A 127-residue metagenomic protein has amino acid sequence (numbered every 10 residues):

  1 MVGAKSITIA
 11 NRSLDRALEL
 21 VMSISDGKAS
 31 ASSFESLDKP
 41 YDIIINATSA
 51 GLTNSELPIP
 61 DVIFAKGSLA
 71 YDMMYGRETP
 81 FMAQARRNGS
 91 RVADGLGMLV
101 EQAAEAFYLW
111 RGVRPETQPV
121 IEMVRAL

Functional and structural regions predicted by a protein language model:
V2-S25: NAD(P)-binding Rossmann-fold cofactor-contacting core
A4-S6, P40-Y41, K66-G67: A general structural motif
S6, K28-S30, L69, R91: Conserved beta-strand segments of alpha/beta enzyme cores
G27-Y41: Short acidic low-complexity segments
I44-I45, A70: Receiver (REC) domain switch-region micro-motif
N46-A50, M74-Y75: Short glycine-/small-residue-rich Rossmann-like dinucleotide-binding loops
L52-D61: Glycine/threonine-rich flexible loop motifs
I59, K66-M123: Rossmann-fold NAD(P)-binding glycine/threonine-rich loop
